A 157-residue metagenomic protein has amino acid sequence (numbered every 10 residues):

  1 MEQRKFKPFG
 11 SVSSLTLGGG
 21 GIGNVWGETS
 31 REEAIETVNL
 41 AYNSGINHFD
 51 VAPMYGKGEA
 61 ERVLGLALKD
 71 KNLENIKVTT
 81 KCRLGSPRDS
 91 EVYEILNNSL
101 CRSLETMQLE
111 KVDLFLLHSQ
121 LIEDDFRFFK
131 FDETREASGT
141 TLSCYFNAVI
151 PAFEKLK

Functional and structural regions predicted by a protein language model:
M1-K77, E110, P151-K155: N-terminal binding-site loop/beta-alpha segment at the start of enzyme catalytic domains that lines or forms
S14, T79-T80, D113-H118: Non-cysteine beta-strand/loop elements that form the S-adenosyl-L-methionine
T16, K77-T80, R127-D132: Short, basic/glycine-rich phosphate-binding loops at helix/coil junctions that contact nucleotide phosphates
G20-E32, C82-N97, A137-S143: Active-site mouth loops of central-metabolism enzymes
G20-I22, A52-M54, K81-G85, L117-Q120: Active-site beta-loop-alpha junctions enriched in small/polar residues
V25-W26, E59, R88, I122-D125: Glycine/Thr-rich phosphate-binding loops of Rossmann-like dinucleotide-binding domains
A60-L66, K77-N98, R102: N-terminal entry module detector
S90-K157: Glycine/proline-rich, positively charged, aromatic-decorated active-site loop/lid region on the catalytic face
